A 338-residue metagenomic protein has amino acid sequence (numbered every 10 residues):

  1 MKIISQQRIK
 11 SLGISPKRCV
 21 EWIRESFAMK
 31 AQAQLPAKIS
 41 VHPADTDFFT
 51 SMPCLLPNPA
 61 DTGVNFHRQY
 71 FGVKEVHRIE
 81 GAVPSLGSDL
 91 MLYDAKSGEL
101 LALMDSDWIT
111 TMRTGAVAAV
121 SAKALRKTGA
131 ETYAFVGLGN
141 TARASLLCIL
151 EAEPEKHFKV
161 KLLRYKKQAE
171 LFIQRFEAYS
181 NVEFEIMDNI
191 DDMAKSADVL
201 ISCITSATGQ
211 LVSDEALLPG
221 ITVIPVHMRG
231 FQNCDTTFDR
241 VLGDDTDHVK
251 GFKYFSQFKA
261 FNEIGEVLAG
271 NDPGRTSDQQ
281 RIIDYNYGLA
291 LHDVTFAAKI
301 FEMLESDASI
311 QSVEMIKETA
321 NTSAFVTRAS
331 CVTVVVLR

Functional and structural regions predicted by a protein language model:
M1-T111, A119, R126-G129, N262 (+4 more regions): N-terminal ligand-binding/catalytic initiation module
K10, G230, C234-S323: Adenosine-phosphate binding glycine-rich loop
A118, G129-L150, R164-Q168: Glycine-rich adenosine-cofactor-binding loop
A134, K159-K161, E185: A structural signal for isolated positions on well-ordered beta-strands in alpha/beta enzyme cores
I149-E153, F176, E215-A216, L304: Active-site catalytic pocket residues across diverse enzymes, especially alpha/beta-hydrolases
A152-F176: NAD(P)-binding Rossmann-fold cofactor-contacting core
V182-S256: Rossmann-like adenosine-cofactor binding region
